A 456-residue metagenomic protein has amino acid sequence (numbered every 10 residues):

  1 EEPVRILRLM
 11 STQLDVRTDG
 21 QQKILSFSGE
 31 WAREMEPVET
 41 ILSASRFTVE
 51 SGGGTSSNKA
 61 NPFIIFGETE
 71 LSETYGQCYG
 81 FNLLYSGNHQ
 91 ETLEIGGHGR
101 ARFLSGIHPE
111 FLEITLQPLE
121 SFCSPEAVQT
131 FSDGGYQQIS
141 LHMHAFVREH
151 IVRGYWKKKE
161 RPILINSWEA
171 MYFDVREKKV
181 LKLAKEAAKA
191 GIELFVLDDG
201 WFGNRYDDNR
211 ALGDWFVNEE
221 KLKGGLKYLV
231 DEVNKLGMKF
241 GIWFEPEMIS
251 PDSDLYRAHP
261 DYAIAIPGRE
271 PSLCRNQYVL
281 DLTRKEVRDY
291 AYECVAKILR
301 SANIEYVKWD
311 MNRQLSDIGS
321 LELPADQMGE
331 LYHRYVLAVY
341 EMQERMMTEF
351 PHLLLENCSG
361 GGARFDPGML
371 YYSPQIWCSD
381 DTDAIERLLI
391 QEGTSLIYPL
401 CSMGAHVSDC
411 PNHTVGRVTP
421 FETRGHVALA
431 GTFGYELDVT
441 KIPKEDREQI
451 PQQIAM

Functional and structural regions predicted by a protein language model:
E1-E94, E110: Polysaccharide-binding surfaces and accessory modules of carbohydrate-active proteins
G97-Q117, H352: Short acidic, Pro/Gly- and aromatic-enriched capping/linker segments at domain boundaries
I114-D133: Short Pro-Gly-centered flexible turn/kink motifs
T130-P162: Terminal connector regions
W156-E293, Y306: Aromatic-lined carbohydrate-binding/catalytic grooves of carbohydrate-active enzymes
K178-K179, K185-G191, V217-N218, Y228-K239 (+6 more regions): Carbohydrate-binding surfaces of carbohydrate-active enzymes
L197, W309-M311, N357: Conserved beta-strand positions
S250-D289, H333-T440: Glycan-recognition surfaces
